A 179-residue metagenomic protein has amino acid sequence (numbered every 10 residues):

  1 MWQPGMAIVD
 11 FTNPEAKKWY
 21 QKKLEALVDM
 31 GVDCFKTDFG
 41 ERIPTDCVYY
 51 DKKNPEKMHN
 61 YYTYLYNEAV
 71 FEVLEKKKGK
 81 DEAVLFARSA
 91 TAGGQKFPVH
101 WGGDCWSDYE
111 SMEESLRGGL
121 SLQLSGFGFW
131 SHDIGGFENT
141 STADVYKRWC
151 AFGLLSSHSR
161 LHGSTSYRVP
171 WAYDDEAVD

Functional and structural regions predicted by a protein language model:
M1-D179: Catalytic-domain carbohydrate-binding cleft regions of carbohydrate-active enzymes
